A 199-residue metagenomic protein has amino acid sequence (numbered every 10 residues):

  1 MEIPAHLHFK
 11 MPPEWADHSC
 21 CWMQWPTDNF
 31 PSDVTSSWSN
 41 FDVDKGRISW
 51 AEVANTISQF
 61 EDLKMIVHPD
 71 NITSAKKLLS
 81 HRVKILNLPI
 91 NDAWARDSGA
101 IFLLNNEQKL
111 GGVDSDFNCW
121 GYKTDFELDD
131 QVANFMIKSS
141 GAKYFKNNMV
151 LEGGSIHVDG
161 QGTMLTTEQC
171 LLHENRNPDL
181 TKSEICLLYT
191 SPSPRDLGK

Functional and structural regions predicted by a protein language model:
E2-P4, P13, C21-I57, D62-H157 (+1 more regions): Cofactor- and metal-binding active-site motifs of prokaryotic enzymes that mediate redox/radical or nucleophilic
F9-M11: Short beta-strand/turn micro-motifs at beta-sheet edges
T27-N29, C170-H173: A generic structural motif
G121-Y122, H173-N175: A short local loop/turn or secondary-structure capping micro-motif enriched for an aromatic residue
Q169-C170, N177, K182, C186-S191: Structured aminoacyl-transfer and RNA-binding surfaces used for tRNA recognition/handling in the translation apparatus
T190-P194, G198-K199: Conserved small/polar residues in nucleotide/adenosyl-binding loops
